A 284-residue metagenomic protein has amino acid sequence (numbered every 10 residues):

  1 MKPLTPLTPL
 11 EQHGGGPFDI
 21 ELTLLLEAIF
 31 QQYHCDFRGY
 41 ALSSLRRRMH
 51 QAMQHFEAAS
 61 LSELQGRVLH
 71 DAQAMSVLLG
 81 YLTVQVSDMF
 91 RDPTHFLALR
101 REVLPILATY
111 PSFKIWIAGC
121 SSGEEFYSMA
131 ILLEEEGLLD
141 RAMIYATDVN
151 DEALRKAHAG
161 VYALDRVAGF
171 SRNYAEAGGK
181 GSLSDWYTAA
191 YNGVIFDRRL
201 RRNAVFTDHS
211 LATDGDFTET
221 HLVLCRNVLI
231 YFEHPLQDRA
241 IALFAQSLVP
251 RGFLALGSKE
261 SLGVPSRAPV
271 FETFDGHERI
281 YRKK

Functional and structural regions predicted by a protein language model:
K2-W116: Conserved AdoMet
Y110-E125, A142-Y145: Conserved class I S-adenosyl-L-methionine
S122-L139: Conserved SAM-binding loop of SAM-dependent methyltransferases across substrates and taxa, primarily the Class I
A142-L224, V228-L236, L262, A268: Extended basic-aromatic, gly/pro-enriched interface segments that bind polyanionic ligands
L222, V264-K284: Core SAM-dependent methyltransferase catalytic element
D238-P250: A short glycine-rich, Lys/Arg-flanked "PGG" loop and its adjoining helix->strand segment in the class I
P250-S258: Conserved beta-strand signature within the Rossmann-like core of class I S-adenosyl-L-methionine
